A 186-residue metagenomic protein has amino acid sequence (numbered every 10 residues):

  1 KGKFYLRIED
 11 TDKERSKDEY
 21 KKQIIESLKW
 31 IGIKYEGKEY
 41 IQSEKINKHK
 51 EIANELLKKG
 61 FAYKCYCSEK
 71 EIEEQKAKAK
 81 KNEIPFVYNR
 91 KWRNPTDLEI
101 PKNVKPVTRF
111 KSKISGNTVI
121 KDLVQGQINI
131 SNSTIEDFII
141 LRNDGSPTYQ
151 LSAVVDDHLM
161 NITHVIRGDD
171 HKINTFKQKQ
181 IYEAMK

Functional and structural regions predicted by a protein language model:
K1-K81, I173-K186: N-terminal Rossmann-like or analogous alpha/beta NTP/dinucleotide-binding catalytic cores that position adenine
K59, Y63-K186: Active-site cores that bind ATP or allylic diphosphates and position pyrophosphate for catalysis
